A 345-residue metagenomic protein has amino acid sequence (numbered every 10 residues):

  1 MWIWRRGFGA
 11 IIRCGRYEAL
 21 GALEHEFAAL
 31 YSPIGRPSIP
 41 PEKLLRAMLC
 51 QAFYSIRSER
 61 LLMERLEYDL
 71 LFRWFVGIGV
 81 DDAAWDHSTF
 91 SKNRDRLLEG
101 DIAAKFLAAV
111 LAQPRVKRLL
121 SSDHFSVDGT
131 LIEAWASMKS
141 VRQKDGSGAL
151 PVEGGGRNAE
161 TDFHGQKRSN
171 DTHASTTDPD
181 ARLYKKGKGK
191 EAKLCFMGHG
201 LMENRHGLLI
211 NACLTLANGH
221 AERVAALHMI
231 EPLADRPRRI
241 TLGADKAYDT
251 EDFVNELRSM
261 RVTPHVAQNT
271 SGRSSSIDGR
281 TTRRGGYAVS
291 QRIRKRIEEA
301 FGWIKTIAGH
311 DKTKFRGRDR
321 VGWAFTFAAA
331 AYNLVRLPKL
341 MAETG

Functional and structural regions predicted by a protein language model:
M1-E18, T161, L337-G345: Charged, often Cys/His-bearing segments associated with DNA-binding zinc-finger transcription factors
R5-L49, Y54-S55: Basic, short loop/linker segments at the boundary and entry of helix-turn-helix/winged-helix-like folds
I34-E42, G189-E191, F315-F325: Structural motif
P41-A52, E64, L70, G198-H199 (+1 more regions): Contiguous, well-ordered alpha-helical segments that form the cores/surfaces of helical PPI scaffolds
R57-L61: Short, solvent-exposed positions on alpha-helices
E64-E67, V76-M260, A267, Y332: Polybasic low-complexity intrinsically disordered regions
G146-L150, G155-R157, K246-D319, W323-T326: Helix-centered, glycine/charged polyanion-binding patches within enzymatic domains that contact phosphate-containing
R320-G345: In a subset of proteins, long, contiguous C-terminal domains/tails are tracked
